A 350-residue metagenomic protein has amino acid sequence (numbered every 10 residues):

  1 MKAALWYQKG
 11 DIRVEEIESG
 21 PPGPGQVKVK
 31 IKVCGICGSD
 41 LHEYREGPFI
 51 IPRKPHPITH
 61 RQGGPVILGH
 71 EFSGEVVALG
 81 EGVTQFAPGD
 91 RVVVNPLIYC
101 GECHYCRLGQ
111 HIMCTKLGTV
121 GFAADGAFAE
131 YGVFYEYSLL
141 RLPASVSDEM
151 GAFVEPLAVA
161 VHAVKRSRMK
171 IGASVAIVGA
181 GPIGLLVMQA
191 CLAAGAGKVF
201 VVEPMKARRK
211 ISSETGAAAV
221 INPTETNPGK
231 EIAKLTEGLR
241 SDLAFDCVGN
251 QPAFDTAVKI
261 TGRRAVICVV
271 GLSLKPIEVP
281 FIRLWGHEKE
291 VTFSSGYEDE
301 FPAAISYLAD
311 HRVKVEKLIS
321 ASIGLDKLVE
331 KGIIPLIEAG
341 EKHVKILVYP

Functional and structural regions predicted by a protein language model:
G20-C34, F49-H104, P143-S145: Glycine-rich beta-strand-centered segment in the early N-terminal region that forms part of a ligand/cofactor-binding
H56-H70, I98-V178: NAD(P)H dinucleotide-binding glycine-rich loop of Rossmann-like/cofactor-binding domains, especially the beta1-alpha1
R91, S174, A265-V266, E290: Short glycine-centered segments of the SAM/dcSAM-binding site in methyltransferase folds
S174-A180, L192-T256: Adenosine-nucleotide cofactor-binding segment
G184-L185: N-terminal Rossmann-fold NAD(P) dinucleotide-binding loop
L243, Q251, D255-K259, E298 (+1 more regions): C-terminal hydrophobic helical "lid"/dimerization subdomain of Rossmann-like NAD(P)H-dependent oxidoreductases
G271-E288: Rossmann-fold NAD(P)-binding glycine/threonine-rich loop
